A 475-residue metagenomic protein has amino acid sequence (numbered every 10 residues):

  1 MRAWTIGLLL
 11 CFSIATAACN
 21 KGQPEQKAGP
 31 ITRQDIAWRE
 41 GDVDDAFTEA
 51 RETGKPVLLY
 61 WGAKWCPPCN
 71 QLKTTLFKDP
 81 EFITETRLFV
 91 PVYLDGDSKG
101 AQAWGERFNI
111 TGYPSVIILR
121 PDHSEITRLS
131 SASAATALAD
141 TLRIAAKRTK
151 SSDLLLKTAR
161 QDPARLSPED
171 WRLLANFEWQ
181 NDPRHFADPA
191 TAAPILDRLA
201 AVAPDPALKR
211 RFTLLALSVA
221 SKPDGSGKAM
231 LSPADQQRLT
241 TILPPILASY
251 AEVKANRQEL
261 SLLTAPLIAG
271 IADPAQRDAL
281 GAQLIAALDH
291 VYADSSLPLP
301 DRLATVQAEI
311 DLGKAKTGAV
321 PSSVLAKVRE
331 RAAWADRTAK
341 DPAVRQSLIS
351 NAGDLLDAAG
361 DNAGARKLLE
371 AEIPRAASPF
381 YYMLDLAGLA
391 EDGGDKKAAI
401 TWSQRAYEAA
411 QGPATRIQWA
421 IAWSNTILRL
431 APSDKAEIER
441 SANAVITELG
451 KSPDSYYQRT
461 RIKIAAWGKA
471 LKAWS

Functional and structural regions predicted by a protein language model:
A15-A18: C-terminal motif of bacterial Sec signal peptides marking the signal peptidase cleavage site
A37-G41, W61-G62, D79-A101, Y113: Thiol-based oxidoreductase modules, predominantly thioredoxin-like and allied folds used for disulfide exchange
K55-V57, Q102, E106-I118: Structural micro-motif
W61-T75: Conserved redox-active cysteine motifs that mediate thiol-disulfide chemistry, especially di-cysteine Cys-X(1-2)-Cys
F77, T111-S152: Non-catalytic, surface beta->alpha helical segment in thiol-disulfide oxidoreductase systems
L155-A159, A187-A203, G227-Y250, A275-S295 (+5 more regions): Alpha-helical repeat scaffolds
R165-R172, D205-L214, E252-L267, S295-G313 (+3 more regions): Generic helix N-cap/helix-start motif at coil->alpha-helix transitions
E178, I268-I271, D311-G313, L356 (+3 more regions): Residue at a conserved register position within TPR or TPR-like alpha-solenoid repeats
